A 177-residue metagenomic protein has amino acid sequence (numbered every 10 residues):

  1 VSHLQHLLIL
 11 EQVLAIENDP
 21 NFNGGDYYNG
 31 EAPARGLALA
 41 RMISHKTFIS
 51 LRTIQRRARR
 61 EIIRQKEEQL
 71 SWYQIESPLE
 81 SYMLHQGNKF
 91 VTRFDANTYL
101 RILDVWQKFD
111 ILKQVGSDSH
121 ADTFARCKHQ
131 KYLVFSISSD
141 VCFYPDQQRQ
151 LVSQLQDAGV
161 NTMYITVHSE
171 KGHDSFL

Functional and structural regions predicted by a protein language model:
S2-K89: Alpha/beta-hydrolase-fold enzymes
H85-Q86, R101-F124: Active-site nucleophile elbow and catalytic-triad environment of alpha/beta-hydrolase enzymes
K89, W106-F109, S138-F143: Acidic catalytic loop of the alpha/beta-hydrolase fold
Q114-A121, Q130-K131, Y144-L155: Short alpha-helix in the alpha/beta-hydrolase fold that links the catalytic acid
V134-S136: Short beta-strand/loop motif that positions the catalytic acidic residue of the alpha/beta-hydrolase fold
V152-E170: Catalytic histidine neighborhood in serine/cysteine hydrolases with alpha/beta-hydrolase-type architecture
S169-L177: Catalytic histidine-centered segment of alpha/beta-hydrolase-like enzymes
